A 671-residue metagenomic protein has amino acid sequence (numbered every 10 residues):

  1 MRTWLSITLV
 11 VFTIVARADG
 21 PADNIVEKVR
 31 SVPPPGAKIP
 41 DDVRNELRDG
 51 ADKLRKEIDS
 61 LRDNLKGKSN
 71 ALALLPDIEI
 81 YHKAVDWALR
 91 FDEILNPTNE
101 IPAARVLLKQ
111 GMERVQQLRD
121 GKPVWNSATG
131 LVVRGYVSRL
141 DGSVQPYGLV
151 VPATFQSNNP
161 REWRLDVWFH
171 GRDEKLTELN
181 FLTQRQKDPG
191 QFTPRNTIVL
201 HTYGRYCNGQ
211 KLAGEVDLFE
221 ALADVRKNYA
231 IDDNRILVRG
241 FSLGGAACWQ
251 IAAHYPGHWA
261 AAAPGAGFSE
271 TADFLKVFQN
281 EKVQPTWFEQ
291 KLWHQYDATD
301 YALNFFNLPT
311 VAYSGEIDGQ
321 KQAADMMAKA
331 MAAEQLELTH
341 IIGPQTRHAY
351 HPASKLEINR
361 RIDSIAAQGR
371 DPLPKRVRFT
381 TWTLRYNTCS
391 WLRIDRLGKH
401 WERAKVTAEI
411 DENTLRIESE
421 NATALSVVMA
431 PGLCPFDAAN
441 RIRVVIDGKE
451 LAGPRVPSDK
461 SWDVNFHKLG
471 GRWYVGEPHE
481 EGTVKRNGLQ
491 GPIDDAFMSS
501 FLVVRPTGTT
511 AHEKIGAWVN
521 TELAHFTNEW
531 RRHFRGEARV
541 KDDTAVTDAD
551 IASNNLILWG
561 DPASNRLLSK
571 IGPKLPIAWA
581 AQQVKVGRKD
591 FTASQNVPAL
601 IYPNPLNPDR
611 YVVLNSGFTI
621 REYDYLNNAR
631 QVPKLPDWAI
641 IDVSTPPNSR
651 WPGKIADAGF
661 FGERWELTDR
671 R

Functional and structural regions predicted by a protein language model:
G20-A37, F91-W163: A domain-start/cap signature at the N-terminus of enzymes
G20-I78: Amphipathic, heptad-repeat alpha-helical segments
T154-R161, K211-L243, A253-W259, N304: Gly/Ser-rich "nucleophile elbow"/oxyanion-hole loop immediately N-terminal to the catalytic nucleophile in hydrolases
E162-Y229: Active-site machinery of serine-nucleophile hydrolases
G171-Q184, G257-L303, N307-L308: Mobile cap/lid helix-loop segments that gate and shape the active-site cleft of serine hydrolases
V238-G240, A263-G265, Y313: Short beta-strand immediately N-terminal to the catalytic nucleophile in serine-hydrolase-like folds
Y313, I317-L415, E420-N421: C-terminal catalytic histidine-bearing segment of alpha/beta-hydrolase fold enzymes
R416, V427-R671: Solvent-exposed alpha-helical segments and adjacent loops that form catalytic or protein-interaction surfaces
